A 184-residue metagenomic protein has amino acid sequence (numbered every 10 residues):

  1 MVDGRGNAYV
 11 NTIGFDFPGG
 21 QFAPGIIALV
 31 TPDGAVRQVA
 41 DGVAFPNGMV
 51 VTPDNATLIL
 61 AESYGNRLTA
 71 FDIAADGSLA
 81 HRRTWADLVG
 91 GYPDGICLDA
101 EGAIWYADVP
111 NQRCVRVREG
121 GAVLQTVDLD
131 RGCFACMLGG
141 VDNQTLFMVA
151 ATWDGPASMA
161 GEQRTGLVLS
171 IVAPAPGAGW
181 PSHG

Functional and structural regions predicted by a protein language model:
M1-A8, P24-I26, V36-T57, D87-A103 (+1 more regions): Beta-rich, blade/repeat-based domains predominating in secreted/periplasmic proteins but also intracellular
V2, A8-G19, L58-Y64, I104-V109 (+1 more regions): Conserved beta-strand positions in repeat-built beta-propeller and related beta-rich domains
P18-G19, L68, C114, P156-A157: Glycine/Thr-rich phosphate-binding loops of Rossmann-like dinucleotide-binding domains
G25-A28, R67-T69, R113-V115, L167-L169: A short loop-to-beta-strand structural motif that recurs across blades of beta-propeller domains
V30-R37, A75-R83, G121-Q125, P176-S182: Beta-strand initiation motifs
N66-I73, S78-R82, A86-A122: Loop/turn-rich, solvent-exposed surfaces of beta-rich toroidal or solenoidal domains
Y106-A107, V115-R116, L124-V127, A135-M137 (+1 more regions): Conserved active-site loop/cleft motifs that coordinate metal ions or position small ligands
M137-G184: Blade-level signature of beta-propeller repeat domains, shared across WD40, Kelch, NHL, RCC1 and BNR/Asp-box propellers
